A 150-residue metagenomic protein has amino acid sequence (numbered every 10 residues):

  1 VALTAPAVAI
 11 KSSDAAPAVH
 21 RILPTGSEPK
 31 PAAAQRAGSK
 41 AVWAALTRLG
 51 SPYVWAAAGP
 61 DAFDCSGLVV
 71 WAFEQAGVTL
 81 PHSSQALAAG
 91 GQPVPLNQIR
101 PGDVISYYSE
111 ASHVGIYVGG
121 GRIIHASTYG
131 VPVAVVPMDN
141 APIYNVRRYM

Functional and structural regions predicted by a protein language model:
V1-P52, Q75, A141-M150: Intrinsically disordered, low-complexity, Pro/Ser/Thr/Asn/Gly/Ala-rich spacer/linker segments adjacent to signal
P31, R48-P101: Catalytic cysteine-centered active-site loop
G50, P60, V70, V104-I105 (+3 more regions): Generic intrinsically disordered, low-complexity segments enriched for polar/acidic and small residues
V78-P132, V136-P137: ...with weaker cross-activation on analogous glycine-rich loops/strands in unrelated enzymes
